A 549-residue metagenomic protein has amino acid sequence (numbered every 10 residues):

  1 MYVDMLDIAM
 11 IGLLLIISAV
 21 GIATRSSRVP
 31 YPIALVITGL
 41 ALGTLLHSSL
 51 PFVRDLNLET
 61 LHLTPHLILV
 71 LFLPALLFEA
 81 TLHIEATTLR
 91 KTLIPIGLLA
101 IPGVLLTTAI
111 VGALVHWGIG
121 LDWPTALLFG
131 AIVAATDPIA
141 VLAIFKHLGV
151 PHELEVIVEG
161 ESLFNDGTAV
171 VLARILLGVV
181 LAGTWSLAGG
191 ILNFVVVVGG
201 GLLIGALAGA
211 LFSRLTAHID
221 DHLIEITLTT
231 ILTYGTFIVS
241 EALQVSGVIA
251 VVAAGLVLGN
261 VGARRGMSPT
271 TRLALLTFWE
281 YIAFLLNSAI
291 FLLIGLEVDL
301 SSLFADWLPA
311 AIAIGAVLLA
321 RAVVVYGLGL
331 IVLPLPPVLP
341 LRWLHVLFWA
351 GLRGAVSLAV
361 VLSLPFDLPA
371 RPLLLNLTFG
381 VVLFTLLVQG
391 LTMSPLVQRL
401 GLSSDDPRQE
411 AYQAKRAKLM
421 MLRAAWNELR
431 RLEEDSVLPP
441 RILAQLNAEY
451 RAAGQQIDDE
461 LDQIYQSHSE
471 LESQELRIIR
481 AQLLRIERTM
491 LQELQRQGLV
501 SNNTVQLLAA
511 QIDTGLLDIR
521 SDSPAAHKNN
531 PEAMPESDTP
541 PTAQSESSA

Functional and structural regions predicted by a protein language model:
M1-R423, R431, E472-L476, L491-Q511 (+3 more regions): Transmembrane helical cores of multi-pass secondary ion antiporters/exchangers
N427-T504: Intracellular, membrane-proximal regulatory regions of polytopic membrane proteins
